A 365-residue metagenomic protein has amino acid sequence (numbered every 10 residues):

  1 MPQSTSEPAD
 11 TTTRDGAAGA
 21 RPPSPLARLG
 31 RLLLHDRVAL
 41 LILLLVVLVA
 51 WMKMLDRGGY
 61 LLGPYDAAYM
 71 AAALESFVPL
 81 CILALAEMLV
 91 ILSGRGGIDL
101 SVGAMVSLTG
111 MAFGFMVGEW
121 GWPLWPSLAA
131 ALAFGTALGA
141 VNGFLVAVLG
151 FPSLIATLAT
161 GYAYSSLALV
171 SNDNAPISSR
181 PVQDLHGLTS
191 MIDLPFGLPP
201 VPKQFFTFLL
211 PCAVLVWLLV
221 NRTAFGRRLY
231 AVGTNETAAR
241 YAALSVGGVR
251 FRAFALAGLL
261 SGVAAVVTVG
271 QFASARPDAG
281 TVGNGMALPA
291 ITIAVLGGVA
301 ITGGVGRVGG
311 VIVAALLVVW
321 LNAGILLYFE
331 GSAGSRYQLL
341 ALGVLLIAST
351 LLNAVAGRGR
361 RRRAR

Functional and structural regions predicted by a protein language model:
P2-M54, T234-T237, Y241, S245-G248 (+1 more regions): Cytosolic-side transmembrane-helix boundaries in multi-pass membrane proteins
M52-K53, A67-W120, V146-L149, T292-V308 (+1 more regions): Single transmembrane alpha-helix segments in multi-pass membrane proteins
G58-A68, D173-A175, P200, V220 (+3 more regions): Inter-helical junctions in multi-pass inner-membrane proteins, predominant in energy-converting antiporter-like
S76-M88, A104-L108, A140, A159-Y162 (+5 more regions): Hydrophobic alpha-helical segments embedded in the membrane of multi-pass proteins
G121-G161, V313-L317: Alpha-helical transmembrane segments within multi-pass membrane transporters and channels
W122-P123, L138-N142, F196-R276: Helix-loop-helix "hairpin" substructures at the membrane interface of multi-pass membrane proteins
S153-R222, R252, F272-G283, F329-G331 (+1 more regions): Transmembrane helix-bundle core of multi-pass membrane transporters and related energy-transducing complexes
R276-G343: Transmembrane alpha-helical segments in multi-pass inner-membrane proteins
